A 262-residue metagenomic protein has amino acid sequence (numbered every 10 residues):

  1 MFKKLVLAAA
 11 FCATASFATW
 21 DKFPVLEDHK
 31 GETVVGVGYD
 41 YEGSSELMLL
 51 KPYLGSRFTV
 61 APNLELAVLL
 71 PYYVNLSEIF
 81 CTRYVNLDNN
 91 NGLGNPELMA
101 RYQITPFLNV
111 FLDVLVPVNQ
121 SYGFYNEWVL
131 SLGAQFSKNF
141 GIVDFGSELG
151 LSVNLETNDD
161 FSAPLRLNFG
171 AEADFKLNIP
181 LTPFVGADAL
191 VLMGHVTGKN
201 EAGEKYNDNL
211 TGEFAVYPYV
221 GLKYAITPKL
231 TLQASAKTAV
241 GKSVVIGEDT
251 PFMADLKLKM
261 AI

Functional and structural regions predicted by a protein language model:
M1-E27: Cleavable N-terminal export/targeting peptides
A18-N154, R166-N168, D174-I262: Transmembrane beta-barrel domains of Gram-negative outer membranes and organellar outer membranes
D160, P164-R166: Aromatic- and glycine-enriched pocket-lining scaffold segments that form the walls of small-molecule binding clefts
